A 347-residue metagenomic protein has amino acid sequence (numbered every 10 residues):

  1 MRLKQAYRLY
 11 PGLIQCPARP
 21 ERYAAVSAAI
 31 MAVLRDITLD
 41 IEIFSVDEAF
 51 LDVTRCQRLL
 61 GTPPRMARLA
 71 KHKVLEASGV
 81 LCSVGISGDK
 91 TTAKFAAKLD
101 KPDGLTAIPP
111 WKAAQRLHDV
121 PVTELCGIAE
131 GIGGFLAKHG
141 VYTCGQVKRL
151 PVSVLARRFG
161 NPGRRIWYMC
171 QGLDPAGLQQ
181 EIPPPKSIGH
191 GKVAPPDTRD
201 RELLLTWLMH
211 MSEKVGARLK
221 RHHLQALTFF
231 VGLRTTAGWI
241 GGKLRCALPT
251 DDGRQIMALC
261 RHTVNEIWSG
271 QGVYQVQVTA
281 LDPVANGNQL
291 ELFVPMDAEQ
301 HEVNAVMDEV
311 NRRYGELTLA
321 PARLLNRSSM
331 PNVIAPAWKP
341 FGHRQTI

Functional and structural regions predicted by a protein language model:
M1-Y168, G177-Q179, A217, D297-I347: Gly/Gly-Pro- and Ser/Thr-rich, intrinsically disordered tail segments characteristic of DNA damage-repair and tolerance
Y10, I132-V273: DNA-contacting surface of Y-family translesion DNA polymerases
F44-E48, S87-K90, L224-T228, Q271-Q275: Short Gly/Ser/Thr- and Asp/Glu-enriched loop/turn motifs at secondary-structure junctions
A49-R55, I240-L244, G287-L292: Short, hydrophobic beta-strand segments
L51, V84, V231-L233, V278: Preference for bulky hydrophobic residues occupying beta-strand positions in well-ordered beta-sheet regions
R55-Q57, D89-A93, R234-G238, L281-A285: Short, internal active-site loops enriched in acidic
C82, D103, L227-F229, V276: Change "...and in nucleic-acid phosphodiester-cleaving endonucleases..." to "...and in nucleic-acid processing enzymes
Q255, R261-R313: C-terminal hydrophobic structural anchor segments that stabilize assembly/packing rather than catalytic chemistry
